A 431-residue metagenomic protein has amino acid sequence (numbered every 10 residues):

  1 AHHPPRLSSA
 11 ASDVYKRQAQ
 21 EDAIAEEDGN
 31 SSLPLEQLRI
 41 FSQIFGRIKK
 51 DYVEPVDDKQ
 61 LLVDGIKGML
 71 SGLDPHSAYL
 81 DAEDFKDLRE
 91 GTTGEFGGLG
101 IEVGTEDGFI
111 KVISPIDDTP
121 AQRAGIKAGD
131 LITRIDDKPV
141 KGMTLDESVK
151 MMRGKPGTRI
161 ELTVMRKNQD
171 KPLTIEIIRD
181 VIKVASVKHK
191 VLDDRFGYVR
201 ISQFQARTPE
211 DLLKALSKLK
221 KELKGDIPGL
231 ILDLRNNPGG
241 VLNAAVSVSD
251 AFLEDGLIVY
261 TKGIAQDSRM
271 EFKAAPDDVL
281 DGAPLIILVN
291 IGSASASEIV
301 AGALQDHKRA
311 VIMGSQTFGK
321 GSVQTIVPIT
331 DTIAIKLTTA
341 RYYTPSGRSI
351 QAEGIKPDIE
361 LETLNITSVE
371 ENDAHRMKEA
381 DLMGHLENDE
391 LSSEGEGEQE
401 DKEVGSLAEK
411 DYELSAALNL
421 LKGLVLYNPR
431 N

Functional and structural regions predicted by a protein language model:
A1-Q18: Single conserved hydrophobic/aromatic residue that forms the stacking wall/gate of nucleotide- or nucleobase-binding
D22-V53, D57, G72-G100, E106-F109 (+1 more regions): Glycine-biased strand-turn-strand hairpin within the trypsin-fold
A23-E27, S32-Q37, R47-D58, K111-S114 (+2 more regions): Cleft-lining beta-strand/loop regions that shape enzyme active-site pockets
K49-I113, G157-E161, M165-E176, V184-S186 (+2 more regions): Extended, small/polar residue-biased N-terminal targeting/export presequences and adjacent propeptide/linker tracts
I291-A294, G302, D306-I312, T317-N372 (+1 more regions): Acidic, polar loop-rich interaction surfaces within structured domains
S346-N431: Conserved functional hotspot residues or short segments at active or partner-binding sites across diverse domains
